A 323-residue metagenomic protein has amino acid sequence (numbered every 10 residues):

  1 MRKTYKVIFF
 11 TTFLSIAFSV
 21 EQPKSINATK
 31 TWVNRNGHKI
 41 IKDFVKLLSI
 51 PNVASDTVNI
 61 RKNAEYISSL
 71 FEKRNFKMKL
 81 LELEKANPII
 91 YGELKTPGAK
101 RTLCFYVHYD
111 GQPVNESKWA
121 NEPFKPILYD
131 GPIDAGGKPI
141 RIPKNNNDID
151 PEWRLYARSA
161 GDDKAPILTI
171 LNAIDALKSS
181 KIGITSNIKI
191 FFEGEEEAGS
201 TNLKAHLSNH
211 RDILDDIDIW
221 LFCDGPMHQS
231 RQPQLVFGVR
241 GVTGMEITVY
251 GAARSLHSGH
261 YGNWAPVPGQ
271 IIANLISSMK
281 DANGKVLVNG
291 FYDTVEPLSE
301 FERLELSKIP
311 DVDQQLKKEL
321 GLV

Functional and structural regions predicted by a protein language model:
M1-P23: Bacterial Sec-dependent N-terminal signal peptides
Q22-A160, I167, L177-I184: Acidic/His- and Gly-rich active-site-bordering loop/insert found across diverse amide/peptide-bond hydrolases
S68, L168-L171, K204, G269-S277: Predominant activation on well-ordered alpha-helical scaffold segments within soluble catalytic domains
N146-D150, E246-G259: The feature captures the short pre-catalytic strand/loop hairpin that immediately precedes and shapes the active-site
D148-G238: Acidic/histidine-rich catalytic neighborhood of metal-dependent amide-processing enzymes
I213, H228, F237, S258-V323: Acidic-enriched catalytic cores of C-N bond-cleaving enzymes acting on peptides and small amides
V236-Y250: Flexible glycine/proline-rich, aromatic-decorated loop/lid segments
